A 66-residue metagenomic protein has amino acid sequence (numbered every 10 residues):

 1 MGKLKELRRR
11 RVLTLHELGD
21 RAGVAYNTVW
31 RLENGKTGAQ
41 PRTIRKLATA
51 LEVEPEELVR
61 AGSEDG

Functional and structural regions predicted by a protein language model:
M1-R10: A short, Lys/Arg-rich alpha-helix, primarily the initiator
K5, H16, R45: Residues within the helices of the helix-turn-helix
R8, G19, A48: The alpha-helix within a helix-turn-helix
V12-R31: Short alpha-helical DNA-recognition segment
T28, G38, E57: Residues in the helix-turn-helix
K36-A48, E64-G66: Short, basic-rich loop-to-helix N-cap that marks the start of a DNA-contacting helix
E52-G66: Short C-terminal boundary/hinge segments that cap the last helix of small helical domains
